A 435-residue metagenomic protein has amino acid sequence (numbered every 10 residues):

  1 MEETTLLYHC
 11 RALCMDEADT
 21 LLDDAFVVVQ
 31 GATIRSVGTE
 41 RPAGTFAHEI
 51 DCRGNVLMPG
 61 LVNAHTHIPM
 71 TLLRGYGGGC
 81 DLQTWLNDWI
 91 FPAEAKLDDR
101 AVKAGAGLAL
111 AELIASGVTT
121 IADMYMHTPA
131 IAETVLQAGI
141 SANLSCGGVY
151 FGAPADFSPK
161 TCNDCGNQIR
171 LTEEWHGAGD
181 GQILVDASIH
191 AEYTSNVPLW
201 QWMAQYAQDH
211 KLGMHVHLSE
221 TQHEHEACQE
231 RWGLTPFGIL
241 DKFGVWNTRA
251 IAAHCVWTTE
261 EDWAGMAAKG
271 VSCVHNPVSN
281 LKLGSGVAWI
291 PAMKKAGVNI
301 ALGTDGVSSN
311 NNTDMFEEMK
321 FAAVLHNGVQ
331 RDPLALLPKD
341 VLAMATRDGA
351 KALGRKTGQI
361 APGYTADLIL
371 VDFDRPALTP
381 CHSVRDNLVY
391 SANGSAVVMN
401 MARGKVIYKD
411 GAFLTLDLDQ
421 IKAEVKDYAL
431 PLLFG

Functional and structural regions predicted by a protein language model:
M1-A25, Q30-G31, R35, E40 (+1 more regions): Active-site microenvironment of metallo-dependent hydrolases
E3-H9, A43-W85, G107, A111-A115: Replace "His-x-His-based motif
C10, V27, A32, G54 (+16 more regions): Divalent metal-coordination and catalytic microenvironments
L72-A104, N143-N163, Q222-R249, K269-S272 (+2 more regions): Active-site gating loops and adjacent loop-to-helix segments of metal-dependent hydrolytic enzymes
R74-I140, D164-A178, K426-F434: Alpha-helical scaffold segments that flank or form the walls of functional sites
I131-V256, E261: Metal-coordinating catalytic core of metallo-dependent amide/deamination hydrolases
K242-R249, P291-R375, V389-N393: His/Asp/Glu-enriched, well-ordered alpha-helical/loop segment that forms or immediately abuts the divalent-metal
E261, A267-V298, G303: A conserved active-site cap/scaffold subdomain adjacent to cofactor or substrate pockets
